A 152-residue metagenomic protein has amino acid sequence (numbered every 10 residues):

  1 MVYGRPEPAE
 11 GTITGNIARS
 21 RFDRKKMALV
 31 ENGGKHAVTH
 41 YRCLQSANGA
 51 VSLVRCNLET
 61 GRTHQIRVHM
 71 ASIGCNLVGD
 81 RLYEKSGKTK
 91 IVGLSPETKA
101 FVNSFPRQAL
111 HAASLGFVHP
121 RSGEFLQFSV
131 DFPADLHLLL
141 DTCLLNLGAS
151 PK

Functional and structural regions predicted by a protein language model:
M1-K152: RNA pseudouridine synthases
